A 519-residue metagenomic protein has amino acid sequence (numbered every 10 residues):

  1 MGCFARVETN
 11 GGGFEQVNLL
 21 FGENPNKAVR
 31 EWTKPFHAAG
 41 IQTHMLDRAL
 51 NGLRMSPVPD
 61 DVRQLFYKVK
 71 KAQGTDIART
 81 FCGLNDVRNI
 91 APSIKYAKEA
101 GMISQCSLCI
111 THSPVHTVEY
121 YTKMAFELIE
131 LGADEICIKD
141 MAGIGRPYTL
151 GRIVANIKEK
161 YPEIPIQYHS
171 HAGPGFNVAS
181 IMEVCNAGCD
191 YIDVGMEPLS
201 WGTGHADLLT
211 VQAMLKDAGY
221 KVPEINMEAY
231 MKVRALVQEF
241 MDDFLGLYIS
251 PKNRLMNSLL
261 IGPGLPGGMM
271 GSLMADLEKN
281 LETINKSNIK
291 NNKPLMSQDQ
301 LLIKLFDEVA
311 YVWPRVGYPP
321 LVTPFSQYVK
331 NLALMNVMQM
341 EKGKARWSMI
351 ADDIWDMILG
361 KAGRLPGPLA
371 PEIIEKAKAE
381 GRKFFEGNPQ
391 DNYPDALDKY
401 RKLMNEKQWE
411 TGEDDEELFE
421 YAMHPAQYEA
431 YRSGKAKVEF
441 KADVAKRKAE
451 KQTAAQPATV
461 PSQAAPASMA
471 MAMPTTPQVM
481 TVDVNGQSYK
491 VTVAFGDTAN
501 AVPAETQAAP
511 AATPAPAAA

Functional and structural regions predicted by a protein language model:
G2-V17, K252-L260, G264, G268-P510: Terminal or standalone catalytic/regulatory effector modules within metabolic enzymes and repeat proteins
F4-M124, I129, G143-P147: Active-site beta->alpha loop and helix N-cap motifs at the rims of alpha/beta catalytic domains
V29-H37, A91-G101, G151-P162, Q212 (+3 more regions): Surface-exposed amphipathic alpha-helices with a cationic face
T80, D140, A187-A206: Glycine-rich phosphate-binding active-site loops on the catalytic face of alpha/beta enzymes
T80, I136, G188, V211 (+1 more regions): Conserved, mostly hydrophobic/aromatic
Y120-L128, P174-C189: Catalytic cores of alpha/beta
A179, G204, L208, Q212-L215 (+2 more regions): Core active-site phosphate/anionic-ligand binding loop and the adjoining beta-turn-alpha structural block in enzyme
P516-A519: Structured functional modules or segments
